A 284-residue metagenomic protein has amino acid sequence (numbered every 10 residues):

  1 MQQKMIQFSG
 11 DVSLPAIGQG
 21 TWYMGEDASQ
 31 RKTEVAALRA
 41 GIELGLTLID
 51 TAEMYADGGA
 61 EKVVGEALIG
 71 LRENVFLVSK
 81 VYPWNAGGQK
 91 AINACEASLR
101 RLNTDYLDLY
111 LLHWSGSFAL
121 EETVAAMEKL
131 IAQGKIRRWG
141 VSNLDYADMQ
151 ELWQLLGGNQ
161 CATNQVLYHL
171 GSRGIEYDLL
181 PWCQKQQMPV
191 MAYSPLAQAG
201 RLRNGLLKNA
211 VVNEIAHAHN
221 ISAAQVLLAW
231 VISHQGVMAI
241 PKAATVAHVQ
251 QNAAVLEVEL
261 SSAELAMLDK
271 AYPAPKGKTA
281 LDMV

Functional and structural regions predicted by a protein language model:
M1-V75, M283-V284: N-terminal binding-site loop/beta-alpha segment at the start of enzyme catalytic domains that lines or forms
F8-S9, E43, G65-E73, E96-T104 (+3 more regions): Acidic (Asp/Glu)-rich catalytic clusters
V12-I17, G45-L48, R72-V75, T104-D108 (+4 more regions): Short, well-ordered coil/turn segments that N-cap beta-strands
G20-K32, S79-Q89, H113, F118: Active-site mouth loops of central-metabolism enzymes
A28-G41, G87-L102, E122, M149-Q150: Short, acidic/polar
N74-A86, L109-H113, N143, V166-Y168: A short, structured active-site edge motif that brings together acidic residues
L102-F118: Active-site groove signature of glycoside hydrolases
S115-V284: Beta/alpha (TIM)-barrel catalytic core signal, keyed to glycine-rich beta->alpha loops juxtaposed to Asp/Glu that bind
